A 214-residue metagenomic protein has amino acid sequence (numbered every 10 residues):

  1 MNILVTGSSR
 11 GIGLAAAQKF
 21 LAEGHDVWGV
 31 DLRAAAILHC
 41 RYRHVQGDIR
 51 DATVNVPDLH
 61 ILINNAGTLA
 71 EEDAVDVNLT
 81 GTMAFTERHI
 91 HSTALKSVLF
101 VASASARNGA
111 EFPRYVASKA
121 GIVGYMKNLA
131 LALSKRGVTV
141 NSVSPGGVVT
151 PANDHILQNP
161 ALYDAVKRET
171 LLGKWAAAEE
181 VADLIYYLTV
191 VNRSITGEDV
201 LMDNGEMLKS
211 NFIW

Functional and structural regions predicted by a protein language model:
S9, A17: N-terminal Rossmann NAD(P)H-binding glycine-rich loop of SDR-like oxidoreductase domains
N65-A70, G205: Conserved NAD(P)H cofactor-binding loop of Rossmann-fold oxidoreductase domains
E71, S97-G121, M126-K135, G147-V148: Catalytic loop of short-chain dehydrogenase/reductase
S134, T139, I195-G197: Short, small/polar-rich loop/turn modules that mediate ligand/substrate recognition or access, typified
S144-H155: Short, flexible catalytic-loop segment of classical short-chain dehydrogenase/reductase
P160-E179: Catalytic Tyr-x(3-8)-Lys segment
K174-M202, L208: C-terminal substrate-recognition "lid" of short-chain dehydrogenase/reductases
